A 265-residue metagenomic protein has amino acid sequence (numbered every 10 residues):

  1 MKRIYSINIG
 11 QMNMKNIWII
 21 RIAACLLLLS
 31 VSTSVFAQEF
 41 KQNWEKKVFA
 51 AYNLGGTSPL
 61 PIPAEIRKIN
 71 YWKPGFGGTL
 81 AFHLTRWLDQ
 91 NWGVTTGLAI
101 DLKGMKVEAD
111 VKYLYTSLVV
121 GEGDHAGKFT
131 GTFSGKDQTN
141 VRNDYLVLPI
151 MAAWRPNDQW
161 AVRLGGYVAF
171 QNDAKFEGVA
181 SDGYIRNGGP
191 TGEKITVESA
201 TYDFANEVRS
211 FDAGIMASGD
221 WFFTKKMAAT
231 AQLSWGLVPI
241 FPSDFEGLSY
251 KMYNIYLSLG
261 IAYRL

Functional and structural regions predicted by a protein language model:
M1-F49, I261, L265: Bacterial Sec-dependent N-terminal signal peptides
A37-W87, A169, G236, R264: Short glycine/proline- and aromatic-enriched beta-strand/turn motifs that initiate or cap beta-hairpins
V48-L54, T96-L102, L164-F170, I215 (+2 more regions): Transmembrane beta-barrel strands of outer-membrane/channel proteins
G56-G75, K103-D144, Q171-D212, M216 (+1 more regions): Extracellular/periplasm-exposed beta-strand and loop segments of Gram-negative cell-envelope proteins, dominated by
A81-H83, P149-M151, S218, G260-A262: Outer-membrane beta-barrel architecture
R86-Q90, W154-D158, F223-K225, L265: Outer-membrane beta-barrel strand-turn architecture
N91-V94, Q159-V162, K225-A231: Repeated loop/turn-to-beta-strand initiation elements of outer-membrane beta-barrel proteins
W221-K225, Y253-L265: Outer-membrane beta-barrel "beta-signal"
